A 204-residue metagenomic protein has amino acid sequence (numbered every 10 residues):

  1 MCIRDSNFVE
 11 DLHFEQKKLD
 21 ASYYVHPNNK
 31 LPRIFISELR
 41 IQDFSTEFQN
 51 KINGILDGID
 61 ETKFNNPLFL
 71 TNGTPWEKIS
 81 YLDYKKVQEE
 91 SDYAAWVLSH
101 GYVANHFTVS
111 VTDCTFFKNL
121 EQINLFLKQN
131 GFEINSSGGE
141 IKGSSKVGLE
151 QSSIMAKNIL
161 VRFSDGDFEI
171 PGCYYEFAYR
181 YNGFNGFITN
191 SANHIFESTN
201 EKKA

Functional and structural regions predicted by a protein language model:
M1-S6: Conserved small/polar residues in nucleotide/adenosyl-binding loops
F8-E10, S136: A generic structural-conservation signal
E10-D11, E15-F64, G148-H194: Long, continuous compositionally biased terminal/linker segments
D60-G166: A contiguous, surface-oriented mixed alpha/beta subdomain in the mid-to-C-terminal portion of proteins that forms
N193, E201-A204: Extended, amphipathic alpha-helical scaffolds
